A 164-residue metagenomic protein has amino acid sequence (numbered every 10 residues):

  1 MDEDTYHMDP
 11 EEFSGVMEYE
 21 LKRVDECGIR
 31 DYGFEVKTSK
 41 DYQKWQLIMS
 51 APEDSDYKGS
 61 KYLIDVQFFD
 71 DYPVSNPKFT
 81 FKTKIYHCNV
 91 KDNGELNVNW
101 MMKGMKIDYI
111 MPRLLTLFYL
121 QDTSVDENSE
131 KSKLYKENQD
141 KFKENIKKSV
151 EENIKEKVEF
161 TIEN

Functional and structural regions predicted by a protein language model:
D2-V16, V24, I48, N76-N164: Domain-scale recognition of soluble eukaryotic interaction modules
E18-S60: N-terminal onset of structured domains
P52, F69, K82-K84: An acidic- and aromatic-residue-enriched active-site/binding cleft used to recognize and process polar
K58, P73-S75: Short loop/turn segments at connectors of secondary-structure elements within structured domains
Q67-P73: Proline-anchored loop/turn motifs at beta-strand termini and strand-loop-strand connectors
